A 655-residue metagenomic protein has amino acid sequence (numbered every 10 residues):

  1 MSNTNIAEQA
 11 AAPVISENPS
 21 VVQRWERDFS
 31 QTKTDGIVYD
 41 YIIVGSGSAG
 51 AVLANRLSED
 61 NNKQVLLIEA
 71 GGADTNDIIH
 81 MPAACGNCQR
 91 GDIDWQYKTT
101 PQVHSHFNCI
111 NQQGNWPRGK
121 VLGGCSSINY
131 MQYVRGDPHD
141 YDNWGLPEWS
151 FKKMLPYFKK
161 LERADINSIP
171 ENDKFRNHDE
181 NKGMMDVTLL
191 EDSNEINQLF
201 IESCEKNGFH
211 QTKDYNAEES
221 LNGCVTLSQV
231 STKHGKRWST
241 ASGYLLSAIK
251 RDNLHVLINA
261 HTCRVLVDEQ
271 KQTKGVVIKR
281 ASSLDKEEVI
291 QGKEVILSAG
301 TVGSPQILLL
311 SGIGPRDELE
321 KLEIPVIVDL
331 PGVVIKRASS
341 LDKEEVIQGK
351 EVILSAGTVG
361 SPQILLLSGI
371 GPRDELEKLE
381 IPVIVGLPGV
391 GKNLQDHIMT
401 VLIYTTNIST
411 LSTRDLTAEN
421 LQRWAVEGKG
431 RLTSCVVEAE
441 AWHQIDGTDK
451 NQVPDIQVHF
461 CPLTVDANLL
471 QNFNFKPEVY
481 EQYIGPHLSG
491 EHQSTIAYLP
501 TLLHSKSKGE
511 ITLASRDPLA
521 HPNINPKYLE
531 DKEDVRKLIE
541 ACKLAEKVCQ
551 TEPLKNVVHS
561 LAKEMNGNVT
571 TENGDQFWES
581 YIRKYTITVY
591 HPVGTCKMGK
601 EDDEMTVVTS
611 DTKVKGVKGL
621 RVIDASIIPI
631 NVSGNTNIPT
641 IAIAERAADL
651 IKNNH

Functional and structural regions predicted by a protein language model:
M1-H655: N-terminal redox-cofactor-binding region of secreted/periplasmic oxidoreductases
